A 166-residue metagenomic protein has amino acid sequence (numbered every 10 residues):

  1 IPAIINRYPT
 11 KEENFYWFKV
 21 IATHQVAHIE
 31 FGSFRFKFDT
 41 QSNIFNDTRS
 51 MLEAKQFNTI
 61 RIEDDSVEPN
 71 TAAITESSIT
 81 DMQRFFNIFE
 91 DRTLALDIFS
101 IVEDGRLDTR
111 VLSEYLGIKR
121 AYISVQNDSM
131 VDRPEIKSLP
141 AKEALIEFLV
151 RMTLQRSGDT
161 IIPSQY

Functional and structural regions predicted by a protein language model:
I1-Y166: Short, functionally important secondary-structure microenvironments
